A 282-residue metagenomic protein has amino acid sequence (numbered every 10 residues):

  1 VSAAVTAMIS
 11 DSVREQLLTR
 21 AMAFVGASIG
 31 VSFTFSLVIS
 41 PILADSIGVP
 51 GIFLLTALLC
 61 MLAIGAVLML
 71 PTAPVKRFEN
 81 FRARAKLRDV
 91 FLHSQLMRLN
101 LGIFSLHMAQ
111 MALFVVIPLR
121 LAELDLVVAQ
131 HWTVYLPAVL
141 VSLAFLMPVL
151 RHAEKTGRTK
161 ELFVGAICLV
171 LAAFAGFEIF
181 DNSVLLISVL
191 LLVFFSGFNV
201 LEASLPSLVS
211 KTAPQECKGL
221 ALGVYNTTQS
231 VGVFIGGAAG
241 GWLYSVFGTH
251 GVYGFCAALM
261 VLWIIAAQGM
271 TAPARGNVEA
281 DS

Functional and structural regions predicted by a protein language model:
V1-S28: Cytoplasmic helix-loop-helix junction between adjacent transmembrane helices in 12-TM secondary transporters
V25-L68: Helix-loop-helix hairpin linking two adjacent transmembrane segments in secondary transporters
D45-L58, W242-M260: A membrane-interface helix-boundary motif in multi-pass transporters
L58-K76, A266-M270: C-terminal membrane-cytosol helix-exit motif in multi-pass small-molecule transporters
P71-G102: Juxtamembrane intracellular "pre-TM" segments in multi-pass secondary transporters
V115-Q130: Short amphipathic helix-loop junctions that connect adjacent transmembrane helices in Major Facilitator Superfamily/SLC
F145-R158: Helix-to-loop junctions at the C-terminal end of transmembrane segments in multipass secondary transporters
E161-A175: Structural signature of the two symmetry-related core transmembrane helices
